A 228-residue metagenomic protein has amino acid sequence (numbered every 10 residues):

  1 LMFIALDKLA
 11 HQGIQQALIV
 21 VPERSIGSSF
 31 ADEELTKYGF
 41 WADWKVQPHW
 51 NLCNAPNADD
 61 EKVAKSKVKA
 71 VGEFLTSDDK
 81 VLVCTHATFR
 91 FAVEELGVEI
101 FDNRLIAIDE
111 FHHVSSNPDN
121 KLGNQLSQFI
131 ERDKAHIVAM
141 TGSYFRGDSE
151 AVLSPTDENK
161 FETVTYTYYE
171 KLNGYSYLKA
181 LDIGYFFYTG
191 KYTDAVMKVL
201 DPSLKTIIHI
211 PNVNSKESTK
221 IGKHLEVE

Functional and structural regions predicted by a protein language model:
L1-D7: Motif I (Walker A/P-loop) of helicase-class P-loop NTPases
L9-K45, A87-T88, N212-G222: Conserved Walker A/P-loop ATP-binding site and its immediately adjacent core in helicase/helicase-like ATPase domains
G13-Q16, F101-N103, R132-H136, L178 (+1 more regions): Short glycine-/polar-rich loops that comprise or flank the Walker A/P-loop and associated switch/sensor motifs
G27-F30, F91-A92, S116, R146-A151 (+1 more regions): Switch/connector loops and helix/strand junctions flanking conserved nucleotide-binding motifs in nucleotide-processing
F40-F91: Inter-Walker segment of RecA-like/P-loop motor cores
L82-C84, I106, I208: Hydrophobic positions in the central parallel beta-sheet of the AAA+
H86-T88, G97-A139, S143: SF2 helicase catalytic motif II
S149-E228: Conserved interdomain linker/interface between the two RecA-like ATPase lobes of SF2 helicase motors
